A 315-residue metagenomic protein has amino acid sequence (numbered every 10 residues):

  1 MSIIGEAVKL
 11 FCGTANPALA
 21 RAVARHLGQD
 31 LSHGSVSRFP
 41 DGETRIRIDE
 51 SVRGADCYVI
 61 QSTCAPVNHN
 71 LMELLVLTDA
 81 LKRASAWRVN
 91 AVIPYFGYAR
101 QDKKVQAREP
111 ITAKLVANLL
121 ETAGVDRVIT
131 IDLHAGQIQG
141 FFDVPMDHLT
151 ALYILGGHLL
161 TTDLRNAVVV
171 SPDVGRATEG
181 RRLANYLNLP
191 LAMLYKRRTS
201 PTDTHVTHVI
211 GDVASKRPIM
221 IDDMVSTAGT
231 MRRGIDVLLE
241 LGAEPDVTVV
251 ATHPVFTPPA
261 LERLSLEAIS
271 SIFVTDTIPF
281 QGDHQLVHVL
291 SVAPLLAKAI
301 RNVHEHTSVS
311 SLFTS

Functional and structural regions predicted by a protein language model:
M1-S315: PRPP-associated nucleotide enzymes
